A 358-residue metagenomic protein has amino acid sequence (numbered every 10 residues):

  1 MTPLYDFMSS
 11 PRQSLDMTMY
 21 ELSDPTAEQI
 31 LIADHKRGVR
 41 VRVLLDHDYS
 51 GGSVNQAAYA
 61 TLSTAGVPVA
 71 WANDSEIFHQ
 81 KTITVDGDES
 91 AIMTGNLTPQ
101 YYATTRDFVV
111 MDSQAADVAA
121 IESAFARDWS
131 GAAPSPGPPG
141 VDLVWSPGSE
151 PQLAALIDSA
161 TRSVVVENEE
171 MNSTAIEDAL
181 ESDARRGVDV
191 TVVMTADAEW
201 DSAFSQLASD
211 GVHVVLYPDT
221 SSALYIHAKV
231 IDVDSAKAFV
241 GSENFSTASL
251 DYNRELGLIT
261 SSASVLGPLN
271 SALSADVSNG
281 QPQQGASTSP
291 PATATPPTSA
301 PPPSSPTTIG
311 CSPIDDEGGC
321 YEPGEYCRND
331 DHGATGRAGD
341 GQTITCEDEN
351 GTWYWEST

Functional and structural regions predicted by a protein language model:
P3-M8, R12-L31, V39-L44: N-terminal carbohydrate-binding/catalytic regions of secreted carbohydrate-active enzymes
Y5-Q13, S149-R162: Secondary-structure "cap/kink" motif recognition
S14-M17, D142-L143, S163-E167: Short hydrophobic beta-strand segments
M17-S23, V166-S173: Short, glycine-rich nucleotide/cofactor-binding loops
A27-S90, G95, P99-T104, V109-S130 (+3 more regions): PLD/PLD-like phosphodiesterase catalytic module centered on the HKD motif
R127-S146: Mid-sequence helix-capping/hinge segment at a functional interface
T295-T358: Post-signal/leader-peptide non-cytosolic segments of secretory proteins
